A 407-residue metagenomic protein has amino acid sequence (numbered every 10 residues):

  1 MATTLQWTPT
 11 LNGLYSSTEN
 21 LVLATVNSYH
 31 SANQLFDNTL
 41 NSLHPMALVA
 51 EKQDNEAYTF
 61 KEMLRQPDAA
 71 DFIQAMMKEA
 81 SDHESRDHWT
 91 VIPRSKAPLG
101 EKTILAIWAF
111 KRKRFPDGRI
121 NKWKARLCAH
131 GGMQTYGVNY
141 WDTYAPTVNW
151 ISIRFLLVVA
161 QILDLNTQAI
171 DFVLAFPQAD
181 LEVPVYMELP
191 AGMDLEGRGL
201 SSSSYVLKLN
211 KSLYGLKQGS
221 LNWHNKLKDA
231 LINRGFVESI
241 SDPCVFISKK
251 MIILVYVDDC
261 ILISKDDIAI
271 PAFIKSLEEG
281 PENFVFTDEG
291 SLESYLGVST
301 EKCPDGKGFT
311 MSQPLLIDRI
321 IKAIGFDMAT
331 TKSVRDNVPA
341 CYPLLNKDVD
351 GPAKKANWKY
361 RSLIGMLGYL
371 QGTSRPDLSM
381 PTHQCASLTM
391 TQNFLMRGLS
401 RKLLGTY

Functional and structural regions predicted by a protein language model:
T3-Y407: Long, low-complexity, charge-biased intrinsically disordered regions
